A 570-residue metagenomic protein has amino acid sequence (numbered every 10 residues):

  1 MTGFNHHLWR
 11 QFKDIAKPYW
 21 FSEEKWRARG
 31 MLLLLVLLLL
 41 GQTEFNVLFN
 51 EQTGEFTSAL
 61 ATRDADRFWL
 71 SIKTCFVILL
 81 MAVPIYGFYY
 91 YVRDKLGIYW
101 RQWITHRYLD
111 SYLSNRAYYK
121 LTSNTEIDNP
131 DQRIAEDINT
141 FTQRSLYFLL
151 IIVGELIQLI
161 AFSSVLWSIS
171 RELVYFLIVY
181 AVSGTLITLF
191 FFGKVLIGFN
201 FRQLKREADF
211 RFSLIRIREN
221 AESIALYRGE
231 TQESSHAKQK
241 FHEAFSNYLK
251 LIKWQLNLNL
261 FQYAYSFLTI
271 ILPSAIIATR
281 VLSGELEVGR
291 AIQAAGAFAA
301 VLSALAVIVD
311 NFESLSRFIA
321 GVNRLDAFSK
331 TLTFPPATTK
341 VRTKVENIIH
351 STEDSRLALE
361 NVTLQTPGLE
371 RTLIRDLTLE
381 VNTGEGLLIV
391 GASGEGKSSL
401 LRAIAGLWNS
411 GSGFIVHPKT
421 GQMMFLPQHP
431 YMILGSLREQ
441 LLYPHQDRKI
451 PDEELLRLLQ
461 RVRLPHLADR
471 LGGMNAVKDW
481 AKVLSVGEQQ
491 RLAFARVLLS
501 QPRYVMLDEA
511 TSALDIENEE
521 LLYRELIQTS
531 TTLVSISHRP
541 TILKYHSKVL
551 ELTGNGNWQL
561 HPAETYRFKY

Functional and structural regions predicted by a protein language model:
M1-N46, E55-C75, Y89-R93, Y119-R144 (+7 more regions): Membrane-integrated ABC transporters
L37, G41, N46, N50 (+6 more regions): A hydrophobic transmembrane-helix motif
E126-I127, S329-L388, F414-K419, R457 (+1 more regions): Primarily ABC-family ATPase nucleotide-binding module
F199-K250: Loop segments that connect adjacent transmembrane helices in multi-pass transporters
R206-F210, A225-G229, S235, P273 (+2 more regions): Cytosolic ends of transmembrane helices, especially the final helix of ABC transmembrane type-1 domains
A405: Helix-to-loop junction immediately C-terminal to a conserved catalytic motif
P430-D479: Conserved "ABC signature" C-loop
Q440, N475-Y570: ABC-family ATPase nucleotide-binding domain "signature/switch" substructure
